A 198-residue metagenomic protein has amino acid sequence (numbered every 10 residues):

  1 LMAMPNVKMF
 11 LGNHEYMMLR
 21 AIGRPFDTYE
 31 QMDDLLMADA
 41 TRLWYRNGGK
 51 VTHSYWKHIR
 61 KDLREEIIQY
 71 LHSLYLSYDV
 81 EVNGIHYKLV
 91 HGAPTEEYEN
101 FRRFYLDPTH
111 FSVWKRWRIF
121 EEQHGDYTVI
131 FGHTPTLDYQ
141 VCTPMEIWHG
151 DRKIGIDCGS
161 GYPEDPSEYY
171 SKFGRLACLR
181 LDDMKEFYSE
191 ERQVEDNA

Functional and structural regions predicted by a protein language model:
M2-Y78, I119: Active-site neighborhood of divalent metal-dependent phosphoester bond hydrolases
V7, Y87, K153: Short, conserved active-site loop motifs that form the nucleotide-linked donor/cofactor pocket
N13-H14, H91, I130-P135: Histidine-centered divalent metal-coordination motifs
E30, A93-E121: Active-site-proximal segments of metal-dependent phosphoesterases and phosphodiesterases across multiple
L76-E81, C178: Short, surface-exposed beta-strand/loop micro-motifs that present aromatic residues
V80-K88: Beta-strand-turn-beta hairpins that frame and shape the catalytic cleft of phosphate-ester-processing enzymes
H110-S189: Conserved beta-sheet core of the metallophosphoesterase superfamily
E190-A198: Short, solvent-exposed aromatic-acidic interface loops
